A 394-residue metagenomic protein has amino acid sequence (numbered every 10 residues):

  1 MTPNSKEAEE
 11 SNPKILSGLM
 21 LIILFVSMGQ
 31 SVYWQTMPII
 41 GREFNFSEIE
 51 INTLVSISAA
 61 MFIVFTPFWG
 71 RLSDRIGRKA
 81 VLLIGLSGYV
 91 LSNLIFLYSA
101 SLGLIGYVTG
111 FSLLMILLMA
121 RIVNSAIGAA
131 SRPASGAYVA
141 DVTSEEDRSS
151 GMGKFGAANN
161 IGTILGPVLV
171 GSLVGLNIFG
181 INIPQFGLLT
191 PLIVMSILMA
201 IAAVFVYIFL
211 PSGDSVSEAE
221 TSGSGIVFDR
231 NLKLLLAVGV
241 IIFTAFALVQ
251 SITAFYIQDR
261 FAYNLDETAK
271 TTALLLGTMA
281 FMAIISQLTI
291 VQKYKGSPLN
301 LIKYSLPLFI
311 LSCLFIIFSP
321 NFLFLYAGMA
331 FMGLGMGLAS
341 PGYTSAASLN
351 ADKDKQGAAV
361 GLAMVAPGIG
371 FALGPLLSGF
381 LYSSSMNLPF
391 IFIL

Functional and structural regions predicted by a protein language model:
M1-P13, P211-A237: Juxtamembrane intracellular "pre-TM" segments in multi-pass secondary transporters
E9-A59, L234, F243-A262: Helix-loop boundary and gating motifs at the non-cytosolic
L24, G106-A130, F324-L338: Hydrophobic core of transmembrane alpha-helices in multi-pass small-molecule transporters, especially MFS/SLC-type
A60-V64, T271-Y294: Transmembrane alpha-helices of Major Facilitator/SLC transporters
T66-R78, I285-P298, Y382: Helix-to-loop junctions at the C-terminal end of transmembrane segments in multipass secondary transporters
S87-F111, L308-P320: C-terminal ends and interior cores of transmembrane alpha-helices in multi-pass membrane transporters/permeases
A120-N159: Cytoplasmic helix-loop-helix junction between adjacent transmembrane helices in 12-TM secondary transporters
P298-Y343: C-terminal transmembrane helical hairpin of 12-TM major facilitator-type secondary transporters
